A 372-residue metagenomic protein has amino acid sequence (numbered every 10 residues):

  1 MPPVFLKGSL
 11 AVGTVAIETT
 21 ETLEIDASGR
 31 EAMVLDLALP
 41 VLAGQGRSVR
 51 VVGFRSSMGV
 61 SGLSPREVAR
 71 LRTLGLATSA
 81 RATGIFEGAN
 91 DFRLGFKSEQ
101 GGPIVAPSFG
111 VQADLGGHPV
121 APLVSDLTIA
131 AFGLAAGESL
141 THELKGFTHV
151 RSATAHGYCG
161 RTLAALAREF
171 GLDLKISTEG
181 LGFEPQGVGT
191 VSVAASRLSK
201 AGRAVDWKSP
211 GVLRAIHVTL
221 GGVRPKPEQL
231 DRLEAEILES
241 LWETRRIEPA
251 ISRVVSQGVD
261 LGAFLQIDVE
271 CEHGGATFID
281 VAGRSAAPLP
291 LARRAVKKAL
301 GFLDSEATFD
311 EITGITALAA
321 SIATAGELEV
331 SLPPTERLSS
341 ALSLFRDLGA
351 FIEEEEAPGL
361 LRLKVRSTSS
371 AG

Functional and structural regions predicted by a protein language model:
P2-G372: Structural preference for solvent-exposed beta-strand-turn elements and adjacent flexible terminal/loop segments within
